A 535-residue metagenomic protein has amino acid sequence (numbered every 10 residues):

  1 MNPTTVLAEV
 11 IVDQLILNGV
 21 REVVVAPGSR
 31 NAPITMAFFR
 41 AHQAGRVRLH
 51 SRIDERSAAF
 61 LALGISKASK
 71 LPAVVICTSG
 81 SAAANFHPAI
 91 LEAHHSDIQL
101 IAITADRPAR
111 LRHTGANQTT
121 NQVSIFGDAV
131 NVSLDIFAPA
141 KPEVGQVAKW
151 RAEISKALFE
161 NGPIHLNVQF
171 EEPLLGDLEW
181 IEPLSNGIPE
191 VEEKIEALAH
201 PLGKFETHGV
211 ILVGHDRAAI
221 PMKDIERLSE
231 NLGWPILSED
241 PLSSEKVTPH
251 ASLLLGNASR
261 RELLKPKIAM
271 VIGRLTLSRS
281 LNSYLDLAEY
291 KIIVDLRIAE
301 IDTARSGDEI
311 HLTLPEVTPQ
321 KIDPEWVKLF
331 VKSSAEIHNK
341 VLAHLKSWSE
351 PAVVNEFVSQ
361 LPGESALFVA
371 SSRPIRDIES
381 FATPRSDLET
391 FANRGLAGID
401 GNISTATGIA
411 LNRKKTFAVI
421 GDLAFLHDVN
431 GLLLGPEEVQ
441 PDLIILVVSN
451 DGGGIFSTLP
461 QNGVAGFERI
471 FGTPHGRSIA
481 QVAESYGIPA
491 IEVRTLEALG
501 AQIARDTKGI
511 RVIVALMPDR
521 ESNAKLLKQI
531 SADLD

Functional and structural regions predicted by a protein language model:
M1-P3, K141-G145, Y284-I375, S478-Q481 (+1 more regions): Phosphate/pyrophosphate-binding active-site segments
P3-I76, S81-L91: N-terminal cofactor/phosphate-binding cores enriched in small/glycine residues, especially glycine-rich loops such as
A8-I16, S29-R30, I34-F38, S333-R413: Active-site diphosphate/adenylate-binding microenvironment
R21-V25, R48-H50, A68-R107, L175 (+3 more regions): A short, small-residue-rich loop immediately preceding and capping a beta-strand
R46, R151, K156-E206: Conformationally flexible catalytic loops at phosphate/diphosphate-handling active centers
N85, V213-L296, E300-T303, P384-K415 (+2 more regions): Glycine-rich, anion-gripping cofactor-binding loops and their flanking helix/strand elements in enzyme active sites
A93, I103-I154, S238-S334, L459-P460 (+1 more regions): Glycine-rich, acidic loop regions that bind phosphate or pyrophosphate groups
I103, R110-G127, A382-D535: Thiamine diphosphate
